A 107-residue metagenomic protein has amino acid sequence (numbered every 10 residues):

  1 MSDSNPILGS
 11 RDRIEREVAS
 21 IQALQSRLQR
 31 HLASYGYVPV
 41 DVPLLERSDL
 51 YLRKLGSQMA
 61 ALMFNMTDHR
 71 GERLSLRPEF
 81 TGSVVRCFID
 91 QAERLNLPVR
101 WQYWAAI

Functional and structural regions predicted by a protein language model:
M1-I107: TRNA-recognition modules of translation machinery and tRNA-sensing kinases, especially anticodon-binding
